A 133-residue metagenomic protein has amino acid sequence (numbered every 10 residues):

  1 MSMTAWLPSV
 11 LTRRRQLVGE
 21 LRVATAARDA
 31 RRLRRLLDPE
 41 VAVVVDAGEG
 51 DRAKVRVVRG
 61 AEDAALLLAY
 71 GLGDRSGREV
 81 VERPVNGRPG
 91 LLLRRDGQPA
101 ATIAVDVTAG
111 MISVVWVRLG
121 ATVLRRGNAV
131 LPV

Functional and structural regions predicted by a protein language model:
M1-V133: C-terminal and inter-domain tail/linker signature
